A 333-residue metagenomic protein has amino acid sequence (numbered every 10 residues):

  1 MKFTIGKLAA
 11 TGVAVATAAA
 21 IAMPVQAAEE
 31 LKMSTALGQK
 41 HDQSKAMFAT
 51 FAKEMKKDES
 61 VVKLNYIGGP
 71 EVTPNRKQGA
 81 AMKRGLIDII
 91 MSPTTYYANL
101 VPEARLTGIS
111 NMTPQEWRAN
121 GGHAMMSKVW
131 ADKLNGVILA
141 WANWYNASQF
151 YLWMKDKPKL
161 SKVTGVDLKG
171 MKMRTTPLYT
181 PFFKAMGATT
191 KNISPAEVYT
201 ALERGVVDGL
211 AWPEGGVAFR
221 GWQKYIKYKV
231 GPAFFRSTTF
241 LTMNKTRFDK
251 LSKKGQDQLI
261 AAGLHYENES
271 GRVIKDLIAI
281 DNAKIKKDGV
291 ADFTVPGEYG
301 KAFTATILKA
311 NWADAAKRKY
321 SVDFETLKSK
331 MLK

Functional and structural regions predicted by a protein language model:
M1, L134-N135: Juxtamembrane/interfacial segments around transmembrane helices
M1-G12: Bacterial N-terminal signal peptides that target proteins for export
K7, I21-A27: Sec/Tat signal peptide C-region and signal peptidase I cleavage site
A10-V13, A27-E116, L139-K333: N-terminal secretory/targeting leader peptides
V13-I21: Hydrophobic core
P114-K133: A gly/proline- and charged-residue-enriched helix-loop-helix capping module
